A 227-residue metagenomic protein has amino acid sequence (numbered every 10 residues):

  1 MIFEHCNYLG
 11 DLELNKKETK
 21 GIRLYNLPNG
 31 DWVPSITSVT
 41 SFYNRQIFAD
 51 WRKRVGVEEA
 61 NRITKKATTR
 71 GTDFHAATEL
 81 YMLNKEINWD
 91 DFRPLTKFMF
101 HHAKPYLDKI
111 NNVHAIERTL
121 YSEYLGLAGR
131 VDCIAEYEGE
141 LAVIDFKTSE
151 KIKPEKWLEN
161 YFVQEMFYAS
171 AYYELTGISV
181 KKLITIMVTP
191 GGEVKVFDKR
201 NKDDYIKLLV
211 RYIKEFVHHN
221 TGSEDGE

Functional and structural regions predicted by a protein language model:
M1-A128, E227: Metal-dependent nuclease catalytic cores that hydrolyze phosphodiester bonds in DNA/RNA, characterized by
A115-G222: Mg2+/Mn2+-dependent nuclease catalytic core
